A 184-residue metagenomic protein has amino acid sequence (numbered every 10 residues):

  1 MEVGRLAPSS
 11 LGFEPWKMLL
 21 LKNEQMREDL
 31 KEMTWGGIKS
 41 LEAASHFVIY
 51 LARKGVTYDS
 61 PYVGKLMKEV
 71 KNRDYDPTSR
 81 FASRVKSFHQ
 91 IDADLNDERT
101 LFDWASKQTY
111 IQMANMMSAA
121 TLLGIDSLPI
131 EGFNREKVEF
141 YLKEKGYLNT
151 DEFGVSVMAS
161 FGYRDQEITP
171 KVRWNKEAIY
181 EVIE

Functional and structural regions predicted by a protein language model:
M1-E184: Acidic, surface-exposed loops and disordered segments
